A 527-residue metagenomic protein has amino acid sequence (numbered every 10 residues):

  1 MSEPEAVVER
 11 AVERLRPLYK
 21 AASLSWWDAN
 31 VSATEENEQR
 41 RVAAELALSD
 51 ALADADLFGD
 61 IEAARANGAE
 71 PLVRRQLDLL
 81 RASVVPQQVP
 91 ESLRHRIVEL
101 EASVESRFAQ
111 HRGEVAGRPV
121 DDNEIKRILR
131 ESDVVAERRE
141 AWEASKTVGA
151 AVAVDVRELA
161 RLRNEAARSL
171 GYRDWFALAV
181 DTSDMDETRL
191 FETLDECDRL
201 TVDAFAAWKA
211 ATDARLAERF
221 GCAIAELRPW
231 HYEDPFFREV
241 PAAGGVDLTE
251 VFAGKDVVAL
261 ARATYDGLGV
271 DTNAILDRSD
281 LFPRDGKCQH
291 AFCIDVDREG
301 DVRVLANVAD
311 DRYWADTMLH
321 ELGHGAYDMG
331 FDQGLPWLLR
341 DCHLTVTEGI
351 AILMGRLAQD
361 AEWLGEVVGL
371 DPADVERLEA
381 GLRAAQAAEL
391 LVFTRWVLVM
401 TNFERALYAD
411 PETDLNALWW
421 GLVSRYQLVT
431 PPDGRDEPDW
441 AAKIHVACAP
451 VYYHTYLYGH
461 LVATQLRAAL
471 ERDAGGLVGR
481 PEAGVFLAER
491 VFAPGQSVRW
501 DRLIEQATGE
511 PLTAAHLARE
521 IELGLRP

Functional and structural regions predicted by a protein language model:
M1-A151, E158, F176, A518: N-terminal helix-rich structural modules
M1-P4, E35-E36, N67, R75-D78 (+7 more regions): C-terminal, non-catalytic "cap/extension" segments appended to globular domains
Q39-F58, V180, D184, T188 (+5 more regions): Extended, well-ordered alpha-helical scaffold/bundle regions in very large, multi-domain proteins
A116-R127, E131, R157-L305, A373-L382: Active-site-proximal, well-structured secondary-structure segments within enzyme catalytic domains
A141-V148, V180, F191, V240-E250 (+7 more regions): Glycine- and acidic
L194-D203, D341-L378: Post-HExxH zinc-binding segment in Zn-dependent metallohydrolases
D280-Q289, L339-G349: Beta-rich nucleic-acid/ligand-interaction surfaces
Y313-F331, E348-I352: Active-site recognition of the HExxH zinc-binding catalytic motif
